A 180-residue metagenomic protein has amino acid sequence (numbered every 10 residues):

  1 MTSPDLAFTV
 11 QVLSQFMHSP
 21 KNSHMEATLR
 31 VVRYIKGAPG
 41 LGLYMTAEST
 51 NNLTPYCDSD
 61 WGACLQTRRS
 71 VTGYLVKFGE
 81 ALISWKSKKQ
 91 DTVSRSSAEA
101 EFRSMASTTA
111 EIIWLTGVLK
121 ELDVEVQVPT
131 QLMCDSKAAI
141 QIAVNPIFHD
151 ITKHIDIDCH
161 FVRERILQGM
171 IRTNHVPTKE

Functional and structural regions predicted by a protein language model:
M1-G42, P177-K179: C-terminal reverse transcriptase regions that engage the nucleic-acid substrate
S3, D58, D135: Short, conserved phosphate/pyrophosphate- and ester-handling motifs at nucleotide-, phospho-/glycolipid
V10, L65-T67, I142-V144: Active-site-proximal flexible loops/turns
F16, R30, Y44, N51-N52 (+3 more regions): RNase H-like nuclease module associated with reverse transcription
M17, I35, P39-G42, A63 (+2 more regions): Structural motif corresponding to the C-terminal cap of alpha-helices
Y34-C57: Structured nucleic-acid-interacting core domains from mobile-element enzymes and related host factors, especially RNase
D60, C64-E80: Acidic, metal-ligating active-site segments
